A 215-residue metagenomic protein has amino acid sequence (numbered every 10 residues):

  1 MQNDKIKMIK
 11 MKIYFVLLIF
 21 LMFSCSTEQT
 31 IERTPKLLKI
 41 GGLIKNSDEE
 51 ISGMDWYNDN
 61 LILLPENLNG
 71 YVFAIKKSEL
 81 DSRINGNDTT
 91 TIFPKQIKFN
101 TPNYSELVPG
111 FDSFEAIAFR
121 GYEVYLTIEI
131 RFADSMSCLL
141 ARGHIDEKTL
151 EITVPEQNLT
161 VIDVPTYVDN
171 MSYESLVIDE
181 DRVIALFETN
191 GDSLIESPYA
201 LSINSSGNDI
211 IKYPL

Functional and structural regions predicted by a protein language model:
M1-K10: Short, basic, low-complexity termini and linkers enriched in Ser/Thr/Gly/Pro that act as targeting/leader peptides
Y14-F23: Sec-dependent N-terminal signal peptides
T27-L215: Sequence/structural signature of beta-propeller domains
